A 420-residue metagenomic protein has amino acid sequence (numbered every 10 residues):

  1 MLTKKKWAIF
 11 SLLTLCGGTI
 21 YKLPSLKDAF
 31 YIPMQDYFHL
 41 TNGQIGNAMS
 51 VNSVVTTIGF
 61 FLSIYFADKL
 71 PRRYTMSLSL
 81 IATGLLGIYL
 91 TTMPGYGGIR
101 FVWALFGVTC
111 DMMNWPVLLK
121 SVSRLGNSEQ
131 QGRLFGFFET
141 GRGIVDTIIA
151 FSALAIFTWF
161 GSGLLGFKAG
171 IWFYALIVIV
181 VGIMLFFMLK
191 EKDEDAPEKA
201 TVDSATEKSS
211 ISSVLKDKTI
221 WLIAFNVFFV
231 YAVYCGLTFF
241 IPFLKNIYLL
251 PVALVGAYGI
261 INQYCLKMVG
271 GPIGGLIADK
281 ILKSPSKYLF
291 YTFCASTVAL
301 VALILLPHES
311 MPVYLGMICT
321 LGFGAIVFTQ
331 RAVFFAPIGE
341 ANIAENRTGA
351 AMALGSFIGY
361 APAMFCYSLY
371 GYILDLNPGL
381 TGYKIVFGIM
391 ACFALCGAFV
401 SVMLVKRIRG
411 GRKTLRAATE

Functional and structural regions predicted by a protein language model:
K27-A29, D146-A150, D217-G274, R331 (+1 more regions): Extracytoplasmic gate region of multi-pass secondary transporters
I58-Y96: Conserved MFS/SLC helix-loop-helix module at the cytosolic interface between two early adjacent transmembrane helices
K69-L80, D279-C294: Cytoplasmic membrane-interface "Motif A"-like loop-to-helix N-cap segments of 12-TM Major Facilitator Superfamily
V102-G141: Cytoplasmic helix-loop-helix junction between adjacent transmembrane helices in 12-TM secondary transporters
G132-F157, S356-Y367: Glycine-rich segments within core transmembrane alpha-helices of 12-TM secondary carriers
A175-E198, V400-V405: C-terminal membrane-cytosol helix-exit motif in multi-pass small-molecule transporters
M188-S210, G411-T419: Flexible cytoplasmic inter-helical loops of multi-pass small-molecule transporters
S284-F334: C-terminal transmembrane helical hairpin of 12-TM major facilitator-type secondary transporters
